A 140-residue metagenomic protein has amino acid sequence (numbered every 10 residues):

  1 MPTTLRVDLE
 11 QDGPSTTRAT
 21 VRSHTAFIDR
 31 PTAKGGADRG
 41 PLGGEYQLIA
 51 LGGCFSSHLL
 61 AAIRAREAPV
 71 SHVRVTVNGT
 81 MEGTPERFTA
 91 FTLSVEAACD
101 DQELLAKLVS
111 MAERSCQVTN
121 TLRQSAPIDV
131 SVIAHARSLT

Functional and structural regions predicted by a protein language model:
M1-I49, L59-T140: Extended beta-strand/beta-hairpin segments
C54: Alpha-helical metal-binding/catalytic segments enriched in His/Glu/Asp
